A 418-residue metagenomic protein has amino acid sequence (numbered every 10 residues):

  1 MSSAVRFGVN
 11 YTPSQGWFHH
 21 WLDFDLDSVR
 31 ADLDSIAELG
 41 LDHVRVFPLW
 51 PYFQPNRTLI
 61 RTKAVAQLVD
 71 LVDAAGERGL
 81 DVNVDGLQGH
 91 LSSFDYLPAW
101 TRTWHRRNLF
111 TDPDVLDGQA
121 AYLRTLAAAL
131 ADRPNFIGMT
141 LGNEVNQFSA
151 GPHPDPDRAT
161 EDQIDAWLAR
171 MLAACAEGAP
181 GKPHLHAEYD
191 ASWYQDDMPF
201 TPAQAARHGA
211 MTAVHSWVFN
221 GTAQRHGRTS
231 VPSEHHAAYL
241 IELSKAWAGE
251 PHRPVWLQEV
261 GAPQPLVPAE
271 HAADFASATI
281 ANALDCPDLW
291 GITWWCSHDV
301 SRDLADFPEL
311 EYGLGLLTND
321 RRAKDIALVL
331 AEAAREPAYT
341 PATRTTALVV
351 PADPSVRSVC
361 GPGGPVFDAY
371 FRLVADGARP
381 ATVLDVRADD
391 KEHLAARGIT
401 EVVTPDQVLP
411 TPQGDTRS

Functional and structural regions predicted by a protein language model:
M1-H43, A74-E77, D81, A176 (+3 more regions): N-terminal carbohydrate-binding accessory modules
V9, I36, V44, A75 (+9 more regions): Conserved, mostly hydrophobic/aromatic
S14-L26, W50-A66, T103-G118, V145 (+4 more regions): The substrate-binding groove and active-site-proximal loops of carbohydrate-active enzymes, especially glycoside
W21-A37, Q119-A127, S192-A205, A273-N282: Short, acidic/polar
L26-T101, R158-L185: Aromatic-lined substrate-binding rim segments of carbohydrate-active enzymes
D42-W50, L87-N108, D112-V115, Q119-R158: Active-site groove signature of glycoside hydrolases
Q119, N282, C286-S418: Aromatic-rich peripheral "rim/lid" segments of glycoside hydrolase catalytic domains that contact and position glycan
D162-D165, A179-P265, D288, D299: Glycoside hydrolase catalytic-domain groove-lining segments
